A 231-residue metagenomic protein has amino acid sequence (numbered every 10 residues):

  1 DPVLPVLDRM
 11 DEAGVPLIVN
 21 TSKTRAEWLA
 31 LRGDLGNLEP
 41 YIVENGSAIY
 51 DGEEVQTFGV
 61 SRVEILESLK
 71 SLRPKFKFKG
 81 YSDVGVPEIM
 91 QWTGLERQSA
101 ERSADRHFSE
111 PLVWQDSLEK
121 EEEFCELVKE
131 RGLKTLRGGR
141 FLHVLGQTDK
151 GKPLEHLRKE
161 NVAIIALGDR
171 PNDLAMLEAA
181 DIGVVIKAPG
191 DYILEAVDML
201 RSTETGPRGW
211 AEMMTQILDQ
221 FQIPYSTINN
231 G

Functional and structural regions predicted by a protein language model:
D1, G139-G231: Mg2+-dependent phosphoryl-transfer enzymes with acidic/Ser/Thr/Gly-rich catalytic loops
D1-D83: Active-site phosphate-binding/coordination module
P16, K134, I182-G183: Residue-level detector of anion-binding/catalytic polar loops
W28, K120-E121, D191-I193: Short, charged/polar "capping" segments at the starts of alpha-helices and the immediately preceding loops
R32-G36, V113-W114, G151-K152, L200-R201: Short low-complexity, flexible loop/linker segments enriched in glycine and/or proline with clustered acidic
L38-E44, Q98-A100, G183-A188: Short hydrophobic/aromatic-enriched beta-strand-loop microsegments
L72-I165, P171-N172, A179: Conserved acidic, metal-coordinating active-site core of Asp-based, Mg2+-dependent phosphoryl-transfer enzymes
